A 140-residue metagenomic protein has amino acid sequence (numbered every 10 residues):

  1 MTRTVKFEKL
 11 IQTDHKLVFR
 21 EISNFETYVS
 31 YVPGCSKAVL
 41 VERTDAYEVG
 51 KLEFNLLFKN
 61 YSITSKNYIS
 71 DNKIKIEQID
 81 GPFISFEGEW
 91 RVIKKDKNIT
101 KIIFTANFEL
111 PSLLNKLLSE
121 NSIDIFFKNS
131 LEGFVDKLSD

Functional and structural regions predicted by a protein language model:
M1, L40-Y47, Y68-D71, K95-K97: Short, ordered beta-strand-loop transition motifs
M1-D45: Hydrophobic ligand-binding cavity/cleft-lining segments
T2-L10, Y47-V49, S62, S85-E87 (+1 more regions): Intrinsic-disorder/low-complexity, polar/charged segments enriched in Ser/Thr/Lys/Arg/Asp/Glu/Gln
E8-Q12, V39, Y68, R91 (+1 more regions): Generic structural detector for well-ordered beta-strands
V18-I22, Y28, G50, I76 (+2 more regions): Hydrophobic pocket/interface hotspot
N55-I99, N107: Hydrophobic-ligand binding "helix-grip"
N107-D140: A conserved amphipathic terminal alpha-helix motif
